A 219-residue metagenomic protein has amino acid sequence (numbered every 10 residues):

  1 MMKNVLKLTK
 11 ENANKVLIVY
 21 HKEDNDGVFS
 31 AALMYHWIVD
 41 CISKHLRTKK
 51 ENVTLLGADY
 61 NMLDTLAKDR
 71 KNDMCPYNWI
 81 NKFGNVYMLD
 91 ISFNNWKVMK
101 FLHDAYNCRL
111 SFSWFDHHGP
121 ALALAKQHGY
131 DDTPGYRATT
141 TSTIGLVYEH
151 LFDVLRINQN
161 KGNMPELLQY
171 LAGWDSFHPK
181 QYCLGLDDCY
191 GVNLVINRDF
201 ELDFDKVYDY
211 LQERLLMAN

Functional and structural regions predicted by a protein language model:
M1-D187, L194, R198-L202: Replace "Mg2+/Mn2+-dependent" with "divalent metal-dependent
L202-N219: Long, charge-rich alpha-helical interaction segments
